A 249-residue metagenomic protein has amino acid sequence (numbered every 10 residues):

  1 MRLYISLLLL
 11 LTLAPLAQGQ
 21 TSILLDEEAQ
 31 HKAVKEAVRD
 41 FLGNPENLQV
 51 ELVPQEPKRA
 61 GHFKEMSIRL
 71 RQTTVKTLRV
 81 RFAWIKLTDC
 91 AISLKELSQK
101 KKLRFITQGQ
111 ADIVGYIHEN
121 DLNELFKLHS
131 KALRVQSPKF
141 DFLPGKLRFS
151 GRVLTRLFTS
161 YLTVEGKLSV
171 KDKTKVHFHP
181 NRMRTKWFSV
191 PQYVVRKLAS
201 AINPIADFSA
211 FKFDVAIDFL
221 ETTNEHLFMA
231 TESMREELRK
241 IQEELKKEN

Functional and structural regions predicted by a protein language model:
Y4-L13: Sec-dependent N-terminal signal peptides
L13-G19: C-terminal segment of classical bacterial N-terminal signal peptides
G19-N249: Extracellular/lumenal and peripheral-membrane lipid-interaction modules
